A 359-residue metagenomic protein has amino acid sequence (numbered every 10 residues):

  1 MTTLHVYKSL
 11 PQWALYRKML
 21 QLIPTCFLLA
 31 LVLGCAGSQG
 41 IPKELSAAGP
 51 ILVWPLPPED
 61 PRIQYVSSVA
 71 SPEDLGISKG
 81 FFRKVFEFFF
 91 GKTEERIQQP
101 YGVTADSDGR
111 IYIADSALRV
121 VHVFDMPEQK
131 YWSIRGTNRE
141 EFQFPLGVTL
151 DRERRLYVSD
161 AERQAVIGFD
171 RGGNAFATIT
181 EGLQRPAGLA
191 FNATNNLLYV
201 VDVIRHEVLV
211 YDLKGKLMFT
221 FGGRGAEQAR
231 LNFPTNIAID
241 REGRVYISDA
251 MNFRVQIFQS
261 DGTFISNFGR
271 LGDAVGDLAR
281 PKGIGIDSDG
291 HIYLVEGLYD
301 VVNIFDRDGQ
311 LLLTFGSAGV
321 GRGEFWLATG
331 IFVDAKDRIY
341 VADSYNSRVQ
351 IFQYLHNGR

Functional and structural regions predicted by a protein language model:
M1-K18: N-terminal secretory signal peptides that target proteins for export/translocation
M1-T2, P24, A193: Intrinsically disordered/low-complexity terminal segments and short unstructured peptides
Q21-L22, F258: General helical structural elements
I23-V32: Bacterial N-terminal signal peptides
C35-R359: Eukaryotic scaffold repeat domains enriched in small/polar residues
